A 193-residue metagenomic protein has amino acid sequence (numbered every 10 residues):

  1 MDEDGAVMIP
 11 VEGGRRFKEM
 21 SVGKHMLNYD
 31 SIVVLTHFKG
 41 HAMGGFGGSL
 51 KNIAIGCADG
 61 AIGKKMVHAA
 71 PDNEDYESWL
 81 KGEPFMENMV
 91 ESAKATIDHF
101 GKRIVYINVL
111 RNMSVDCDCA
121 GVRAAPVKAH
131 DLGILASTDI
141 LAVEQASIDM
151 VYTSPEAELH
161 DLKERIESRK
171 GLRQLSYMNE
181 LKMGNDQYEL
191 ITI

Functional and structural regions predicted by a protein language model:
M1-I193: Extended, low-polarity segments enriched in aliphatic/aromatic residues
